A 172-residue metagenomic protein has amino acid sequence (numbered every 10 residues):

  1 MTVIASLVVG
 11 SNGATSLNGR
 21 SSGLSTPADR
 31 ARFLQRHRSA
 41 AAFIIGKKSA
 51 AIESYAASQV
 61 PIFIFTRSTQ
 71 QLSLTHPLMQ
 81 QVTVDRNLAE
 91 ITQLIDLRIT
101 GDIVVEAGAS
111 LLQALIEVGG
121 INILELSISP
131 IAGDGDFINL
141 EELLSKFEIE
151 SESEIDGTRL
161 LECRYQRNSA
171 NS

Functional and structural regions predicted by a protein language model:
M1-S172: Enzymes that bind and transform nitrogen-containing heteroaromatic metabolites
